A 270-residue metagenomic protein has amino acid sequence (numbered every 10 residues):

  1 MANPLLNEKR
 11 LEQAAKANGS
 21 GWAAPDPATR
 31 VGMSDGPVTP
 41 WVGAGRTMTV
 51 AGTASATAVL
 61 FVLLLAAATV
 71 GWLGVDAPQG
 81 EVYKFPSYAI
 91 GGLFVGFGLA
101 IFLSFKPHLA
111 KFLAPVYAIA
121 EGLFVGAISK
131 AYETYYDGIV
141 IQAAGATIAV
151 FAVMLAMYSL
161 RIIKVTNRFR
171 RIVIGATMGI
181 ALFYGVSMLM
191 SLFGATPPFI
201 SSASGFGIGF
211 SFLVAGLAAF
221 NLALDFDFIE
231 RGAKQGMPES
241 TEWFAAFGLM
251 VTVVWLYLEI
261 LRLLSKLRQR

Functional and structural regions predicted by a protein language model:
M1-R270: A hydrophobic alpha-helical transmembrane-helix feature that marks the membrane cores and membrane-interface segments
